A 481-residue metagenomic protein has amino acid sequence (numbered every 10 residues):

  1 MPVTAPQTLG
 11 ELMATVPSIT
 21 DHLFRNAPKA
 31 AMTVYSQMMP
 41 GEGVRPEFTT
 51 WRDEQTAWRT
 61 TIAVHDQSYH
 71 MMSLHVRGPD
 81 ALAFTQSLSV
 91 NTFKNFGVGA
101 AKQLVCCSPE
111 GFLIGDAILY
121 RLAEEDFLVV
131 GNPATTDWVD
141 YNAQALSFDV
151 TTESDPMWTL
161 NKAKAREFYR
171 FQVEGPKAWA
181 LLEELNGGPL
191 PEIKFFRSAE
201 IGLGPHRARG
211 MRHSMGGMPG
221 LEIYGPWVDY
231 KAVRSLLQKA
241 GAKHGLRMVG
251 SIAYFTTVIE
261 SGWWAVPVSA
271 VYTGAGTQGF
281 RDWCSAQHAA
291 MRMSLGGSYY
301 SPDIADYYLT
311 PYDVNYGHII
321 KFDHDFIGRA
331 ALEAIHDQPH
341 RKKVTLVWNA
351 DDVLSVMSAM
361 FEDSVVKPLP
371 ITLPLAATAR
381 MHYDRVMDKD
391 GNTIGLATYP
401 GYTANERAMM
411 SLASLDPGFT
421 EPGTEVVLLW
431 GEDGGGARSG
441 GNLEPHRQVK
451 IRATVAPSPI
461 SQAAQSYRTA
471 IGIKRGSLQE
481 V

Functional and structural regions predicted by a protein language model:
M1-G41, P46, A123-V481: Conserved, structured C-terminal
M1-Q103, F112, K343: Acidic, proline/glycine-enriched N-terminal capping motif
D53-T60, C106-D116, G202-M211, I394-L396: Short amphipathic beta-strand starts and helix->beta connectors
A63, M72, L104, A117-I118 (+2 more regions): Residue-level detector of beta-strand structural context in well-folded domains
D66, P109-G111, A376-A379: A short catalytic or substrate-binding loop motif that flags glycine-/basic-rich loops and adjacent residues that bind
P79-A81, N91-T92, C106-I114, E125-F127 (+1 more regions): A short acidic, glycine/proline-enriched capping/turn motif at secondary-structure boundaries, especially helix N-cap
T85-S87, G115-I118, V130-G131, V139-N142: Short, conserved acidic/polar surface loops in the N-terminal third of protein domains
N95-G97, C106-F112, A117-A123, Y141-N142 (+1 more regions): Short, charge-rich binding segments
